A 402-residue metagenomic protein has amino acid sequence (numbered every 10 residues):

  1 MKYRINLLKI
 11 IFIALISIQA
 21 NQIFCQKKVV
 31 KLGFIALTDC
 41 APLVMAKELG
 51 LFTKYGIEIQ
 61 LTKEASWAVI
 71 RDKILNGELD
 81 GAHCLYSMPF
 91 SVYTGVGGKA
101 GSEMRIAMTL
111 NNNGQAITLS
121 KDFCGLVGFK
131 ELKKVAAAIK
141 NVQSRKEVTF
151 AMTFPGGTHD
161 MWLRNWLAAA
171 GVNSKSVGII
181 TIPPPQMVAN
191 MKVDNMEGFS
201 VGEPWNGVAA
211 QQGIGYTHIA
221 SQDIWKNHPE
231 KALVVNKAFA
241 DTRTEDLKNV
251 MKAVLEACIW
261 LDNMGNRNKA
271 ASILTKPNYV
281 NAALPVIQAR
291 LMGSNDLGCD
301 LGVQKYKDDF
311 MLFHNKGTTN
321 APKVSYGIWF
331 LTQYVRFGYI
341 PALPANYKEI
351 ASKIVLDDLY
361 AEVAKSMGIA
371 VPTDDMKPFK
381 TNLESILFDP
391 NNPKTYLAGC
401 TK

Functional and structural regions predicted by a protein language model:
M1-Q26: Bacterial Sec-dependent N-terminal signal peptides
Q26-I180, V193-A209, I214-N227, T381 (+1 more regions): Short, glycine-/small- and polar/acidic-enriched structural segments that line small-molecule recognition paths
L37, E64-A68, H83, F154-T158 (+4 more regions): Soluble non-cytosolic domains of exported or imported proteins
L79-D80, G178, I182-T217, N236 (+3 more regions): Ligand-binding pocket segment of bilobal, Venus flytrap-like solute-binding proteins
A116-T118, A232-V235, F239-A240: Short glycine- and hydrophobic/aromatic-rich loop-to-beta-strand nucleating segment in the catalytic cores
T242-L359: Secondary-structure end/capping motifs
I328-K402: Conserved C-terminal helix/tail region of periplasmic/extracytoplasmic solute-binding proteins
